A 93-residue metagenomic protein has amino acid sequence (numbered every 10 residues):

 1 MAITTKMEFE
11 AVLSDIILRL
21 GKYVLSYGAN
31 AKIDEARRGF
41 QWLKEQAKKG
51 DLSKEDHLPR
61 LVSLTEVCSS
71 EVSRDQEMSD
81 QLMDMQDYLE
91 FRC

Functional and structural regions predicted by a protein language model:
M1-I33, Q86-L89: Short terminal alpha-helical segments
E8, V12, K32-G39, H57 (+2 more regions): Residue-level detector of well-ordered alpha-helical segments, enriched for hydrophobic/aromatic packing positions
I17-T65: Amphipathic alpha-helical interaction modules
H57-C93: Amphipathic alpha-helical binding modules
